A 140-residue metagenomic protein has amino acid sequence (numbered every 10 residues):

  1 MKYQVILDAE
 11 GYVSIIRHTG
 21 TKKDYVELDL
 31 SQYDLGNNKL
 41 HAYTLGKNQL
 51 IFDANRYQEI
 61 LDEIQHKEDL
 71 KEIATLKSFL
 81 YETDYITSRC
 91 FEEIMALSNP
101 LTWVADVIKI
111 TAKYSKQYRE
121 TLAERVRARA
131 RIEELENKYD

Functional and structural regions predicted by a protein language model:
K2, D8-K22, N37, G46-D140: A preference for well-ordered globular domain cores that mediate specific macromolecular interactions or catalysis
K22-L28: Active-site regions of enzymes building and remodeling cell-envelope glycoconjugates
L30-K39: Acidic, low-complexity, intrinsically disordered interaction modules
